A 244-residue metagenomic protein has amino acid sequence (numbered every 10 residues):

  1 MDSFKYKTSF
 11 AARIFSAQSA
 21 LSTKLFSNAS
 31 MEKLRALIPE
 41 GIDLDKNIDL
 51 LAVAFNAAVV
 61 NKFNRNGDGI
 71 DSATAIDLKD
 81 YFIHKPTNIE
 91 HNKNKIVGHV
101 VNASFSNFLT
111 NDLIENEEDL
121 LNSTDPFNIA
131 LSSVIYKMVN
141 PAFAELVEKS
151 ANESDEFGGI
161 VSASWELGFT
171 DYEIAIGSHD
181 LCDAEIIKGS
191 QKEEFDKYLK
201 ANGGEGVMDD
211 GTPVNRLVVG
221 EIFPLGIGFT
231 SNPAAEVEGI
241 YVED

Functional and structural regions predicted by a protein language model:
M1-D244: Signature of dsDNA virion morphogenesis modules
